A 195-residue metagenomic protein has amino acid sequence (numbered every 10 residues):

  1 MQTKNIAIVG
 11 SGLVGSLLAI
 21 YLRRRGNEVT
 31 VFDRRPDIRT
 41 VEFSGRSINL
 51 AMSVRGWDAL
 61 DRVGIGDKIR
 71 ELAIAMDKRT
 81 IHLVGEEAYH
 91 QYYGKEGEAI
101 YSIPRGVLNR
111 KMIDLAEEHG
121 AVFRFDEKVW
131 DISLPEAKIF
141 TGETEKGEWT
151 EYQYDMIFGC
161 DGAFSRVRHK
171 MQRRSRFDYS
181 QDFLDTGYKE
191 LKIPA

Functional and structural regions predicted by a protein language model:
Q2-T3, S53-E190: Conserved N-terminal helical subregion
K4-V31: N-terminal Rossmann-like FAD-binding beta1-loop-alpha1 element of flavoenzymes
I6-A7, S44-G45, I100-Y101: A generic structural signal for short
V14, D37, F164: Conserved Rossmann-like nucleotide-cofactor binding loop
V14, V41-G45, G97, R176: Residue-level detector of alpha-helix boundaries and kinks
R23-G45: Glycine-rich FAD pyrophosphate-binding loop
K192-A195: Short, intrinsically disordered, charge-balanced linker/junction segments flanking boundaries in proteins
